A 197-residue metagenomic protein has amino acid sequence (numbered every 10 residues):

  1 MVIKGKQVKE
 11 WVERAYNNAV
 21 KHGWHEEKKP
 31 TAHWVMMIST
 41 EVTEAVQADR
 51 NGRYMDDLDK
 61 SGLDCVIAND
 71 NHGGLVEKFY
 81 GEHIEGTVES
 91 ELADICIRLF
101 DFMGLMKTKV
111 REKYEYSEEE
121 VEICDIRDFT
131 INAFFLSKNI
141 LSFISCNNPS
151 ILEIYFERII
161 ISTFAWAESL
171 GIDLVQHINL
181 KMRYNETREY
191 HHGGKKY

Functional and structural regions predicted by a protein language model:
M1-Y197: Flexible "arm" and connector segments at domain edges
